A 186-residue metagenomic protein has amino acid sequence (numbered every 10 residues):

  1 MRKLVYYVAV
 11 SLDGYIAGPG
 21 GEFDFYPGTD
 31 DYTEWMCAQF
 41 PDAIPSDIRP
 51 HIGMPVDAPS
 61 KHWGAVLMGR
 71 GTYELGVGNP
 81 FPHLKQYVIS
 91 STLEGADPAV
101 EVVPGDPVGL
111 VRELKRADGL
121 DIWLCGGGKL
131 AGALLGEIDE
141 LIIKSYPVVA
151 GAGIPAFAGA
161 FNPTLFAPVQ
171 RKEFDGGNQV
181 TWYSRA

Functional and structural regions predicted by a protein language model:
M1-A186: Enzymes that bind and transform nitrogen-containing heteroaromatic metabolites
